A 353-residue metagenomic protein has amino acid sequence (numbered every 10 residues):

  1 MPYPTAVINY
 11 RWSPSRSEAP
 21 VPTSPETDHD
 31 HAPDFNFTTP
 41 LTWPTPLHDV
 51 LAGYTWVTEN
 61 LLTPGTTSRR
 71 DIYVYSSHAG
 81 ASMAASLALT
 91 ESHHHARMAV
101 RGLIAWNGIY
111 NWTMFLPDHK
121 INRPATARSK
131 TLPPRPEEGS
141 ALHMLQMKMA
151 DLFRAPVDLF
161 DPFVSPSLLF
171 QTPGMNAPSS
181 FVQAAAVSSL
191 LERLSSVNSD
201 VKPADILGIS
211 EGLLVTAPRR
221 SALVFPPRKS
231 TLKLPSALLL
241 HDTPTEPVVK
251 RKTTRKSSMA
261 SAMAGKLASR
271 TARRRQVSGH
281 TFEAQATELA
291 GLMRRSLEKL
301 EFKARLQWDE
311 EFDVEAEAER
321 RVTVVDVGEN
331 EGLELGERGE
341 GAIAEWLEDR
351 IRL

Functional and structural regions predicted by a protein language model:
M1, Y10-S15, A79-G80, L89 (+2 more regions): Conserved beta-strand elements of beta-rich interaction domains across eukaryotes, especially beta-propellers
P2-F37: Conserved alpha/beta-hydrolase
E18-P22, P40, S86-L89, F115-H119 (+2 more regions): Short coil/turn segments at secondary-structure boundaries
E26-P64: Alpha/beta-hydrolase active-site loop
T42-D49, F282-L289, L335-G339: Phosphate/oxyanion-binding active-site loops and adjacent basic polyanion-contact surfaces
L62-T63, R69-E137, L214: Primarily recognizes the serine-hydrolase "nucleophile elbow" in alpha/beta-hydrolase and SGNH/GDSL folds
R123-A318: Serine-hydrolase catalytic core
T287, R294, E298-F312, A316 (+1 more regions): Catalytic active-site module of serine/aspartate enzymes centered on a nucleophile-bearing elbow/loop
